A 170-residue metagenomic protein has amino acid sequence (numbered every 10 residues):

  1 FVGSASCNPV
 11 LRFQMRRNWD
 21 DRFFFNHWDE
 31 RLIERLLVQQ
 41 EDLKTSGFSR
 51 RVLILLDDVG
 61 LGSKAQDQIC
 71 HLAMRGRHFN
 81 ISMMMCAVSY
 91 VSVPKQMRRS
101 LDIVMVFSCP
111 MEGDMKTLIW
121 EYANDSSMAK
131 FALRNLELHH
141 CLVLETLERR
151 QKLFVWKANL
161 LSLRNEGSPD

Functional and structural regions predicted by a protein language model:
F1-K130: Conserved P-loop NTPase motor cores
G47, L136-E137: A generic structural signal for short, non-catalytic loop/turn and secondary-structure boundary residues
K130-L136: Small-molecule kinase domains that catalyze NTP-dependent phosphoryl transfer to phosphate-bearing small molecules
E137-D170: Conserved P-loop NTPase motor module
